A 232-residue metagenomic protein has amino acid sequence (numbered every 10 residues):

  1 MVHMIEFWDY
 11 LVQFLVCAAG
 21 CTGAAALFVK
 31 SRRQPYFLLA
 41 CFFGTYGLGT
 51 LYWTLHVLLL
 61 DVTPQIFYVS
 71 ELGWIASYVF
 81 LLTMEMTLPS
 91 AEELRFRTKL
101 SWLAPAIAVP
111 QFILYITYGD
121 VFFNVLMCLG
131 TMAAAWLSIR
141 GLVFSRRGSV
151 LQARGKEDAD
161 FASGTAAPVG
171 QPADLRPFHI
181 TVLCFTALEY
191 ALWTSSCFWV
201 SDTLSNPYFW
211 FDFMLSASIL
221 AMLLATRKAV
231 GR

Functional and structural regions predicted by a protein language model:
M1-A19, I113, T117-L126: Hydrophobic transmembrane alpha-helical segments in integral membrane proteins
V12-G23, Y36-L59, S70-F80, F178-F198 (+1 more regions): Hydrophobic alpha-helical transmembrane segments of multi-pass membrane proteins
G20-S31, L58-Q65, S70-A104, F112 (+2 more regions): Internal transmembrane alpha-helix with an interfacial aromatic "cap," most often the third helix
R33, F37-C41, P89-I107, L126 (+3 more regions): Cytoplasm-facing juxtamembrane segments at the starts of transmembrane helices in multi-pass membrane proteins
G44-G49, W74-M86, F96-D120, M127-L137 (+1 more regions): Alpha-helical transmembrane segments of multi-pass integral membrane proteins
L59-Q65, I113-V125, W199-T203: Membrane-interface helix caps and helix-loop-helix hairpins in membrane proteins
E71, N124-A133, Y208-F213: Hydrophobic core segments of alpha-helical transmembrane domains in multi-pass membrane proteins
W136-R232: C-terminal transmembrane-bundle signature of multipass membrane proteins, characterized by strong activation on
